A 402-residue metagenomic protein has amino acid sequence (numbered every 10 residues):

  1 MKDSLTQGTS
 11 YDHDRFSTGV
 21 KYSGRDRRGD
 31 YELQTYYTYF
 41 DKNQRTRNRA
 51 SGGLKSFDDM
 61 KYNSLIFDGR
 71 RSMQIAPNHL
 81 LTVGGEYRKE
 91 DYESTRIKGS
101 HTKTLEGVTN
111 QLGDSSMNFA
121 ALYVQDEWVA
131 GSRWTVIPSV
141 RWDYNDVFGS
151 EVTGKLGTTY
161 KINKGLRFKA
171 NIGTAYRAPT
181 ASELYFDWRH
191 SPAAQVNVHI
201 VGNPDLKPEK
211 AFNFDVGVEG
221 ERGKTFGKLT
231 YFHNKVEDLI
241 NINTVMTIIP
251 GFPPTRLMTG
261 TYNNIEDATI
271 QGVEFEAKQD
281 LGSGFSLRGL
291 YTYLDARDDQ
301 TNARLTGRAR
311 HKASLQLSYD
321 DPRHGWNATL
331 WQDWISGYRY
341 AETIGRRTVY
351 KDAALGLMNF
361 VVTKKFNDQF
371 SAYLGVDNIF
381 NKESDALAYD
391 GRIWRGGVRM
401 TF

Functional and structural regions predicted by a protein language model:
M1-E90, F226-K228: Outer-membrane beta-barrel domain signature, strongest for Gram-negative TonB-dependent receptors and also present
D26-E32, N78-L81, R133-V136, G165-F168 (+4 more regions): Repeated loop/turn-to-beta-strand initiation elements of outer-membrane beta-barrel proteins
Y31-G53, T82-G85, G113-K155, T159 (+2 more regions): Surface-exposed extracellular loop regions of Gram-negative outer-membrane beta-barrel proteins
L33-Y39, V83-K89, P138-W142, A170-T174 (+5 more regions): Transmembrane beta-barrel strands of outer-membrane/channel proteins
D41, D146-F148, Y160, G165-F214 (+3 more regions): Surface-exposed extracellular loop regions of Gram-negative outer-membrane beta-barrel proteins, predominantly
S64-R71, Q111-S115, A121-Y123, L206-K207 (+4 more regions): Outer membrane beta-barrel strand-and-loop segments of large Gram-negative receptors, especially TonB-dependent
V129-R133, F232-K235, P254-A341, Q369-S371 (+1 more regions): Gram-negative outer-membrane beta-barrel transporters
T159, G217-E219, D390-F402: Outer-membrane beta-barrel "beta-signal"
